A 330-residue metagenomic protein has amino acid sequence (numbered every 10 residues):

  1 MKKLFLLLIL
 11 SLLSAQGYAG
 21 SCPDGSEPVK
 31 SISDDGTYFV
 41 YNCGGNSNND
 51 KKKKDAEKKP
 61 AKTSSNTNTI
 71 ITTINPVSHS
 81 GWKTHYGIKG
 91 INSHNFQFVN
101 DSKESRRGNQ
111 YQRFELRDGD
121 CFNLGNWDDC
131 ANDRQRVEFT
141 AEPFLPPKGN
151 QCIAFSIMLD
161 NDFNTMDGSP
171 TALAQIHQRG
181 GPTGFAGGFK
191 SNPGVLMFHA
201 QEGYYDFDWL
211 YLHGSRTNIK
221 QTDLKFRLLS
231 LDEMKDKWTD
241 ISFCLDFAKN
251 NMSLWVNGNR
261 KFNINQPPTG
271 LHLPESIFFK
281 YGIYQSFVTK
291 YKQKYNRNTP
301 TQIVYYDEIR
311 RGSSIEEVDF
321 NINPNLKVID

Functional and structural regions predicted by a protein language model:
M1-L4: Positively charged n-region of N-terminal signal peptides that target proteins for export
L10-S11: Short, linear, compositionally biased motifs with a strong N-terminal bias
A19-N68: Post-signal/leader-peptide non-cytosolic segments of secretory proteins
K59-T239, F243-D330: Low-complexity, Ser/Thr/Pro/Gly-rich disordered linker/stalk regions
